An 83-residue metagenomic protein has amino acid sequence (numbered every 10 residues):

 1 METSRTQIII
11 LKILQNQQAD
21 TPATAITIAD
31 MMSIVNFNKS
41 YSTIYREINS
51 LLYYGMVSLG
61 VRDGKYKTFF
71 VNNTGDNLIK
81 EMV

Functional and structural regions predicted by a protein language model:
M1-T21: Short alpha-helical segments that sit at the start of domains
T3-S4, T21-A25, Y41, G64: Alpha-helix N-cap/helix-initiation sites
T6, T27, S42-T43, T68 (+1 more regions): Ser/Thr-centric signal marking residues that sit in or immediately flank functional binding/regulatory motifs
K12-A19, S33, M56, V83: Short, locally clustered residues in the helix-turn-helix/winged-helix DNA-binding domain
D20-I34: Short acidic, hydrophobic short linear motifs in intrinsically disordered regions
N38-Y53: Short amphipathic alpha-helical interaction segments
L52-R62: A short, conserved structural fragment
R62-V83: Short, cationic-aromatic polyanion-contact patches
